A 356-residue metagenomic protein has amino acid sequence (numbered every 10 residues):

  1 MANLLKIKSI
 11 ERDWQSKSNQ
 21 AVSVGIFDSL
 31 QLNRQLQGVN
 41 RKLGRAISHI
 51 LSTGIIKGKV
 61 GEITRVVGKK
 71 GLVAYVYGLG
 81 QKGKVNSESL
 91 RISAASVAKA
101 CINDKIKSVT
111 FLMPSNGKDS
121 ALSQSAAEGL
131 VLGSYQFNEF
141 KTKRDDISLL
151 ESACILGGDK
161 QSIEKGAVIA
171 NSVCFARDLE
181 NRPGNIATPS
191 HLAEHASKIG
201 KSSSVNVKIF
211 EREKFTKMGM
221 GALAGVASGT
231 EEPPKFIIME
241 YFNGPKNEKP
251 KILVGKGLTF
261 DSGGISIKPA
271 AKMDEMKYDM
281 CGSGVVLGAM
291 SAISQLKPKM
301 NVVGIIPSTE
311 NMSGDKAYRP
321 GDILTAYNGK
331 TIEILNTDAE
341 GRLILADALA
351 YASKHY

Functional and structural regions predicted by a protein language model:
M1-G257: Short amphipathic alpha-helical segment within the helicase RecA-like ATPase core that mediates nucleic-acid
A2, G61, G83, S108 (+1 more regions): A generic structural signal for tightly packed, nonpolar segments enriched in small/aliphatic residues
